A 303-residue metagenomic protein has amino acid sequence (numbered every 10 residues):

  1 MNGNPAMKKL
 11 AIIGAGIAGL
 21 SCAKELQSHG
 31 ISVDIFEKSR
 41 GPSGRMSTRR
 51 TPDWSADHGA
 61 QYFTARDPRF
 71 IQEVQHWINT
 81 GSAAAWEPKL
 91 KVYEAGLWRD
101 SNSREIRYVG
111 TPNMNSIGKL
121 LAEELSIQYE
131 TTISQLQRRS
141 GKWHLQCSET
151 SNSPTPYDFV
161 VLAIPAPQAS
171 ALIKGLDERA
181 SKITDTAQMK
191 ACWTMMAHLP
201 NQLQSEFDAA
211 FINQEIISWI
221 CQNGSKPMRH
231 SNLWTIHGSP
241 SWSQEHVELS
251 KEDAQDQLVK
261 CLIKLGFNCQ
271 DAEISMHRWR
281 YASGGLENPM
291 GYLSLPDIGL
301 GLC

Functional and structural regions predicted by a protein language model:
K8-F36: N-terminal Rossmann-like FAD-binding beta1-loop-alpha1 element of flavoenzymes
Q27-T51: Glycine-rich FAD pyrophosphate-binding loop
S43, P52, S153-F207, C269: Central helical "cap/lid" subdomain
T48-L90: N-terminal FAD cofactor-binding segment of flavoenzymes
Y62-R66, W98-L120, E248-A254: Short beta-strand to alpha-helix junction loop
Y129-H144: A conserved short coil-to-beta-strand element within the FAD-binding core of flavoproteins
M196-V247, D253, Q257, C261-G266: Active-site substrate-recognition segment that forms the wall of the catalytic cavity or substrate channel
L262-I298, L302: Flavin (FAD/FMN) cofactor-binding core of flavoprotein oxidoreductases
